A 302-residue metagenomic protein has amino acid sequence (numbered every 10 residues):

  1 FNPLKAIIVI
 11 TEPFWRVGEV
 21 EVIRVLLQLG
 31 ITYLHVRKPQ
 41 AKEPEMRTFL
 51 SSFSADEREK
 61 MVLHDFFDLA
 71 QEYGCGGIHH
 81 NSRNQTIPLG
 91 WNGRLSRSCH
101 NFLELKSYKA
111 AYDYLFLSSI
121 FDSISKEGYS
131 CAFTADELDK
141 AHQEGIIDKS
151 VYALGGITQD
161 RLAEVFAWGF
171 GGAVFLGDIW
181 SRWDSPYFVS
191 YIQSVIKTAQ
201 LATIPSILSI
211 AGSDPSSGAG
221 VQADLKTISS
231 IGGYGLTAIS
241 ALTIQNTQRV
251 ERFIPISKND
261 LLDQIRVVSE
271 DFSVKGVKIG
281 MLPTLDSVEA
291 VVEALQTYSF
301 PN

Functional and structural regions predicted by a protein language model:
L4-V20, S96-S98, A153, S209-G218 (+1 more regions): Active-site mouth loops of central-metabolism enzymes
I10-P13, T32-E45, S54-S107, D113-S119 (+2 more regions): Catalytic beta/alpha-barrel core
V22, M61-G76, H80, H100-A111 (+4 more regions): Catalytic cores of alpha/beta
V25-I31, I231-I244: N-terminal glycine-rich anion-binding loops that anchor highly charged ligand groups
E43-S51, L242-N259: N-terminal beta-loop-helix "entrance" segment that forms/cooperates in small-molecule cofactor or anionic ligand
R47-D65, G90-F102, S130-A153, I192-A199 (+2 more regions): Alpha-helix-loop-beta-strand connector modules within alpha/beta enzyme cores
I78-L89, F116-Y129, Q159-T198, L236-I244: Glycine-rich phosphate-binding active-site loops on the catalytic face of alpha/beta enzymes
V250-N302: Glycine-rich phosphate/dinucleotide-binding loop and adjoining beta-alpha-beta core of small-molecule
